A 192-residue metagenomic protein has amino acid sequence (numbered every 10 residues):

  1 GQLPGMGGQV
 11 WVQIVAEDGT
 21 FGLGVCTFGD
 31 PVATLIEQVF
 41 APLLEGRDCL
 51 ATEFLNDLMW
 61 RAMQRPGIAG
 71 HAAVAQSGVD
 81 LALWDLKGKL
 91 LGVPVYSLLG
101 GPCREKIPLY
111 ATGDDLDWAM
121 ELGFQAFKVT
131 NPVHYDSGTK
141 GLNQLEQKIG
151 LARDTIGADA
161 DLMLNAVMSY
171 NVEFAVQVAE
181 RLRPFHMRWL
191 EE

Functional and structural regions predicted by a protein language model:
G1-Q13: Short, Gly/Pro- and small/polar-rich lid/capping loops
G5-G8, S77, E105: Short, basic and Ser/Thr-rich N-terminal targeting/leader segments
V15-L90: Metal- or metallocofactor-binding catalytic centers and their adjacent structured scaffolds across diverse enzyme
D18, A62-R65, V95-G101, I156-D159: A short alpha-helix capping/helix-coil boundary motif
D80-D114: Glycine-rich, aromatic-flanked loop segments that form ligand/cofactor-binding clefts across common enzyme folds
G100, E105-E192: Metal-dependent enolase-superfamily TIM-barrel catalytic cores that perform enediolate-based chemistry
